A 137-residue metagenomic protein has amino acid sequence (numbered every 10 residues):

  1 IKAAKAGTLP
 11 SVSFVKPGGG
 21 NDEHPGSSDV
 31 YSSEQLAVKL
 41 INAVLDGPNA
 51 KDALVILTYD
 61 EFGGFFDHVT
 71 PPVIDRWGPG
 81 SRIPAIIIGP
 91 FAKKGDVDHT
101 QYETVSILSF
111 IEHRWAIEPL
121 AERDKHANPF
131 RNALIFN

Functional and structural regions predicted by a protein language model:
I1-N137: N-terminal pro-sequences and low-complexity stem/linker regions of secreted or lumenal proteins
